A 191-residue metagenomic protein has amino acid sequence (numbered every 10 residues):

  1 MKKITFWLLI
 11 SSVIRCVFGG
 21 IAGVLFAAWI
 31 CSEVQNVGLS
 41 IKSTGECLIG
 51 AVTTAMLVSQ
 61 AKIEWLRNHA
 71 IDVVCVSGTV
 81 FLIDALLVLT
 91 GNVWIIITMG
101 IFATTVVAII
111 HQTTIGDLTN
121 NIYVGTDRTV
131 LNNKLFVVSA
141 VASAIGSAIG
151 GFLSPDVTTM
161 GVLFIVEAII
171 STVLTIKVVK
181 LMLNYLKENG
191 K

Functional and structural regions predicted by a protein language model:
M1-G50: Helix-loop boundary and gating motifs at the non-cytosolic
A28, S32, A144-L163: Transmembrane alpha-helix termini and helix-breaking/packing motifs in multi-pass membrane transporters
V37, G125-L135: Loop-to-transmembrane helix entry/capping segments in MFS-fold secondary transporters and related SLC/MFSD carriers
T54-N68: Helix-to-loop junctions at the C-terminal end of transmembrane segments in multipass secondary transporters
V76-G91: C-terminal ends and interior cores of transmembrane alpha-helices in multi-pass membrane transporters/permeases
V93-H111: Hydrophobic core of transmembrane alpha-helices in multi-pass small-molecule transporters, especially MFS/SLC-type
I109-Y123: Intracellular juxtamembrane helix-capping segments at the cytosolic ends of symmetry-related transmembrane helices
G161-V179: Symmetry-related core transmembrane helices of the 12-TM Major Facilitator Superfamily/SLC fold
